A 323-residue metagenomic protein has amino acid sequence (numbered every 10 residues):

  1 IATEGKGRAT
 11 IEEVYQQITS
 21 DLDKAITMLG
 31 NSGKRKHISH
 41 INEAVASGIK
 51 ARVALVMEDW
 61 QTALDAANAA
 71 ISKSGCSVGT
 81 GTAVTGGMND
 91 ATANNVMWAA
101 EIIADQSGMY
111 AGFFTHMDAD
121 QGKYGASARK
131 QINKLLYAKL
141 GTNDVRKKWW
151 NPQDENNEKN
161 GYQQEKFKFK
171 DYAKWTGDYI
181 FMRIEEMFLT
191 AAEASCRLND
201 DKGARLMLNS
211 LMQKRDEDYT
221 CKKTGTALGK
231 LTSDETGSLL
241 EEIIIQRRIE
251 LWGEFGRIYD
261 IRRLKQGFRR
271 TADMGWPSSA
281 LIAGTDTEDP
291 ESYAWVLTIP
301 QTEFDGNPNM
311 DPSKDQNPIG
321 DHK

Functional and structural regions predicted by a protein language model:
I1-F114, K139-K323: Acidic/polar-rich alpha-helix caps and helix-coil junctions
M117-D118: Mobile gating loops/cap/lid regions near enzyme active sites that modulate substrate access
Q121-K148: Active-site core of glycosidic bond-cleaving carbohydrate-active enzymes
